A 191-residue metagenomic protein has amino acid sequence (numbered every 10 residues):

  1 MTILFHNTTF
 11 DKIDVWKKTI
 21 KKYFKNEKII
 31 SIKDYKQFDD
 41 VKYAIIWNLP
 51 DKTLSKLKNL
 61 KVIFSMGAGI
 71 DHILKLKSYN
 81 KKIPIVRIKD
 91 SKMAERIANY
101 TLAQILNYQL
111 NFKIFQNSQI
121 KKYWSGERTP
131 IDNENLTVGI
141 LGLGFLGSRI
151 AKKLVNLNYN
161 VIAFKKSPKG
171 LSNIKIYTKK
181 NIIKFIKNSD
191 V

Functional and structural regions predicted by a protein language model:
M1-V41: N-terminal glycine-/charge-rich "phosphate-binding" loop or analogous flexible N-terminal tail
I3-H6, K28-I32, V41-W47, V62-S65 (+1 more regions): Short, hydrophobic beta-strand segments that form beta-sheet elements in well-ordered domains
K21, Y35-V41, K52-K58, I73-N80 (+2 more regions): Short loop/helix-cap segments at secondary-structure boundaries that form the rim of catalytic
F24-S31, Y43-W47, S118-G126, L171-K179: Short gly/ser/thr-rich secondary-structure transition/capping motifs
F38-I46, K184-V191: Rossmann-like NAD(P)-binding element
K42-Q116: Phosphate/diphosphate ligand-binding glycine-rich loop within oxidoreductases
T129-V191: Rossmann-like dinucleotide/phosphate-binding beta-alpha-beta segment
